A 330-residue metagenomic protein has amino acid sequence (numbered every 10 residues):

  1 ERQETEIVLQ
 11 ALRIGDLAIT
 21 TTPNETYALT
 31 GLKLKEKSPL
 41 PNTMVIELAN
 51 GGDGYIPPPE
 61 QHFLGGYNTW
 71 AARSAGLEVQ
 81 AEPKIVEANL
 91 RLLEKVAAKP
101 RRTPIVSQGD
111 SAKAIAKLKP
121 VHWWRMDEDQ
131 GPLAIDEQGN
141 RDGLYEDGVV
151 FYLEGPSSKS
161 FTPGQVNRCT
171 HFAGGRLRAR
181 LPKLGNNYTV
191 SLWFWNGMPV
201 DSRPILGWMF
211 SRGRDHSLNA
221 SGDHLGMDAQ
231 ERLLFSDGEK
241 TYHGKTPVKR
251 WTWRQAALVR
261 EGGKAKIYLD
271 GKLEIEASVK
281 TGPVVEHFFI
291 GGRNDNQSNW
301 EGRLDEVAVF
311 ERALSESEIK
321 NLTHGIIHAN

Functional and structural regions predicted by a protein language model:
E1-G109: Non-catalytic substrate/cofactor recognition surfaces at enzyme active-site rims
T103-G175, M198-G207, S211-N219, I275 (+1 more regions): Extracytoplasmic low-complexity segments
G109-A116, C169-V190, G213-D215, T241-P247 (+1 more regions): Short surface loop/edge beta-strand patches of beta-sandwich-type extracellular domains that form ligand-contact sites
H122-R125, D136, V190-P199, A256-L258 (+3 more regions): Short hydrophobic/aromatic patches on beta-strands that form ligand-binding or substrate-lining surfaces
T162-P163, G226-A229, E276-R303: Flexible glycan-contacting loops in extracellular carbohydrate-active proteins
L233-Q255: Short, aromatic/His-centered strand-loop micro-motif at the edge of beta-sheets
G238, Y268-G271: Short strand-turn-strand beta-turns centered on an Asx-Gly dipeptide
T252-K266: Localized edge beta-strand/strand-to-loop motifs within extracellular or lumenal beta-rich domains
